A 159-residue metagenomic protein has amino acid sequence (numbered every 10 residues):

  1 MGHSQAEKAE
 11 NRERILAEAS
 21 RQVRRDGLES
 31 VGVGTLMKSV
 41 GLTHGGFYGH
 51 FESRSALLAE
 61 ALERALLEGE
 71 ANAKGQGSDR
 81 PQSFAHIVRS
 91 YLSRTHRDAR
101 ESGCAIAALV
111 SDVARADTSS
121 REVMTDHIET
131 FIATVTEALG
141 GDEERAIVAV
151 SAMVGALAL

Functional and structural regions predicted by a protein language model:
M1-K8: N-terminal intrinsically disordered/low-complexity leader segments
R14, E18-A56, E60: Helix-turn-helix
E60, A71-G103: Hydrophobic alpha-helical connector segments
E63-G69: Short, basic, alpha-helical segments at the C-terminal edge of helix-turn-helix-like DNA-binding modules
E70-A71, A85-H86, E101-G103, V113-E144: Amphipathic alpha-helical packing segments from all-alpha helical-bundle domains
L92-R97, I106-A116: Helix-loop "lid/cap" segments that line or gate small-molecule binding pockets
A107, D142-L159: Hydrophobic alpha-helical segments that form the core of small-molecule binding pockets and/or dimer interfaces
